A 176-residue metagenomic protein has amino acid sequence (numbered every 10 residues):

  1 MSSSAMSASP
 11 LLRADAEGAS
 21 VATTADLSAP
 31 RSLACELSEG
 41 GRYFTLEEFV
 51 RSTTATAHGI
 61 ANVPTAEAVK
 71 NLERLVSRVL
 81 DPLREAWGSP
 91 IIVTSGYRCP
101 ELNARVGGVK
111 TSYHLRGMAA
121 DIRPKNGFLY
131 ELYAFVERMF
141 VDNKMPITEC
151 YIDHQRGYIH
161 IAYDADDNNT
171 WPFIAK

Functional and structural regions predicted by a protein language model:
M1-R84, P172-K176: Extracytoplasmic cell-surface/polysaccharide-interacting catalytic and binding patches
A8-L11, A22-D26, P30, A34 (+3 more regions): Catalytic cores and adjacent binding grooves of peptidoglycan-active enzymes
E48-T53, E101, V106, K110 (+1 more regions): Solvent-exposed, flexible loop/coil residues
P64-A66, I91-Y97, Y130-V136: N-terminal start-of-chain detector that recognizes signal peptides and the immediate post-cleavage beginning
K70-E73, N103, Y133-E137: Generic detector of well-ordered alpha-helical segments enriched in charged/polar residues, highlighting helical
S77-G107: Extended, low-complexity, intrinsically disordered C-terminal regulatory tails of eukaryotic serine/threonine kinases
